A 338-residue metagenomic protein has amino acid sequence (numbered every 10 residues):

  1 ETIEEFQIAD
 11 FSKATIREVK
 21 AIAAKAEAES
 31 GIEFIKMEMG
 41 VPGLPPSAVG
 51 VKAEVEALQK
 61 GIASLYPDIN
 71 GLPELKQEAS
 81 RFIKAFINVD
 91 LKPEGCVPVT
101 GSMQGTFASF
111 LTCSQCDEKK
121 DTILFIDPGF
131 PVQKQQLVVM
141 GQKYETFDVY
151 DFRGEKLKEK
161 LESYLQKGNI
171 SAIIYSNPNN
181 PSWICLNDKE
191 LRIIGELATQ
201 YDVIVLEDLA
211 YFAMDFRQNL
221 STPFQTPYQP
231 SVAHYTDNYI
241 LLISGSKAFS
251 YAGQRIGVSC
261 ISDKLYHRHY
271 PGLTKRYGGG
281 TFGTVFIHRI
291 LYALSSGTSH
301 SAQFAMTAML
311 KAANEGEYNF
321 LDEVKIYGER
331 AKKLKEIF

Functional and structural regions predicted by a protein language model:
E1-I3: Basic/polar N-terminal segments that are highly enriched at the extreme N-terminus, encompassing both cleavable
E5-Q104, L310-A313: N-terminal small-domain helix-loop-helix segment of the aminotransferase-like
A23-G31, K84-V89, S114-K119, S163-G168 (+3 more regions): Alpha-helix termini
G43-A48, P181-I184, A213-D215, A248-G253 (+2 more regions): Short catalytic/ligand-binding loop motif for oxyanion handling, primarily in non-cytosolic enzymes, centered on
Q59-Y201, L206, F212-Y235, I240 (+1 more regions): Conserved core of the PLP fold type I
K76, V324, A331: Short amphipathic alpha-helical/adjacent loop interface patches that line ligand and macromolecule-binding sites
Y235-G328, F338: Conserved core segment of the aminotransferase class I/II
